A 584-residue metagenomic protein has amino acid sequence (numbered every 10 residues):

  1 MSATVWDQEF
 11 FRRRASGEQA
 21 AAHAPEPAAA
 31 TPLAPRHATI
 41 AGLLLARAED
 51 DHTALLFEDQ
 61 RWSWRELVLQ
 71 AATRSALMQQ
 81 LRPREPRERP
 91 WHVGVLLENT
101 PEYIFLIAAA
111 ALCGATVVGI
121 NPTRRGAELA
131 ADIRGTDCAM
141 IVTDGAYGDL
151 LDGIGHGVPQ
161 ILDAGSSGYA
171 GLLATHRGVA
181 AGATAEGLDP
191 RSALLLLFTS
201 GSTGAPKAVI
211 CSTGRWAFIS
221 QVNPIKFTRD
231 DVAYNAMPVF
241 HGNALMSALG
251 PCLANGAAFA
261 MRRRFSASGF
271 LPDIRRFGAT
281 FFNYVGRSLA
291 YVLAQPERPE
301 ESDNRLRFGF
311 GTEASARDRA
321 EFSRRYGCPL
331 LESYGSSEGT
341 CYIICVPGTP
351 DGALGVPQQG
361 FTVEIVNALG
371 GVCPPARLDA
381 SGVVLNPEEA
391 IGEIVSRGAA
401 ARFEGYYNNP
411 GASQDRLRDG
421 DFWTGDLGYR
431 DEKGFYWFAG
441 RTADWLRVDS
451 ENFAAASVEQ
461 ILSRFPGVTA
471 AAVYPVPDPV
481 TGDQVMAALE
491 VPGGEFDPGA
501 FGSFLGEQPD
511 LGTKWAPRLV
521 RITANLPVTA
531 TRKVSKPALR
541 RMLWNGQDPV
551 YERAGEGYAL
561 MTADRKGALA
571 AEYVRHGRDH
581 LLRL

Functional and structural regions predicted by a protein language model:
M1-P86, C113, Y558-L584: N-lobe entry segment of adenylate-forming
Q60-R61, A76-R124, P238, N452: Conserved AMP-binding/adenylate-forming
S63-R65, L194-F218: Conserved AMP-binding A3 loop
Y103, I141, S396-G398, R402-N408 (+4 more regions): AMP-binding/adenylate-forming catalytic core of the ANL superfamily
V179-F198, A205, I225-V232: Conserved pre-ATP/AMP-binding loop-to-beta segment of ANL
A217-V232, F240-T280, Q295: Conserved AMP-binding/adenylation subdomain of ANL enzymes
A254, R276-Y284, L293-A368: Gly/Ser/Thr-rich phosphate-binding loop
L446, A472-D478, M486-E490, F501-L584: Conserved C-terminal "lid"/linker of ANL adenylate-forming enzymes
